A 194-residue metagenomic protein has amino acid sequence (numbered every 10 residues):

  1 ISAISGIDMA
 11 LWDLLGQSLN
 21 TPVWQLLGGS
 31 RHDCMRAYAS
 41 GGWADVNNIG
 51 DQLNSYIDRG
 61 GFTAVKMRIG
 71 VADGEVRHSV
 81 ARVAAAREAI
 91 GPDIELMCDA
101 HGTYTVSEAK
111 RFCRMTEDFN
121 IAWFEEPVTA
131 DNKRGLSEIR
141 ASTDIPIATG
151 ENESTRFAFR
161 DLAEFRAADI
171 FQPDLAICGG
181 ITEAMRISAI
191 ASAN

Functional and structural regions predicted by a protein language model:
I1-L96, H101-T103, S107-K110, R114-D118: N-terminal capping/lid subdomain adjacent to the active-site entrance of alpha/beta enzymes
I69-N194: Catalytic core of soluble alpha/beta enzymes
